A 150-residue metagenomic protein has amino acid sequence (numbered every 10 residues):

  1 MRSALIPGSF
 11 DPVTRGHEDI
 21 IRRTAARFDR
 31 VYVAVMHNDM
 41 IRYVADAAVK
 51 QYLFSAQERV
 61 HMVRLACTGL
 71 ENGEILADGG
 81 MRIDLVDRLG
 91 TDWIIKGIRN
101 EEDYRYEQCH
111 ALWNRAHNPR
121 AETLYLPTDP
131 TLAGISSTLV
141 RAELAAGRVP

Functional and structural regions predicted by a protein language model:
M1-P150: Nucleotidyltransferase catalytic core that binds NTPs
